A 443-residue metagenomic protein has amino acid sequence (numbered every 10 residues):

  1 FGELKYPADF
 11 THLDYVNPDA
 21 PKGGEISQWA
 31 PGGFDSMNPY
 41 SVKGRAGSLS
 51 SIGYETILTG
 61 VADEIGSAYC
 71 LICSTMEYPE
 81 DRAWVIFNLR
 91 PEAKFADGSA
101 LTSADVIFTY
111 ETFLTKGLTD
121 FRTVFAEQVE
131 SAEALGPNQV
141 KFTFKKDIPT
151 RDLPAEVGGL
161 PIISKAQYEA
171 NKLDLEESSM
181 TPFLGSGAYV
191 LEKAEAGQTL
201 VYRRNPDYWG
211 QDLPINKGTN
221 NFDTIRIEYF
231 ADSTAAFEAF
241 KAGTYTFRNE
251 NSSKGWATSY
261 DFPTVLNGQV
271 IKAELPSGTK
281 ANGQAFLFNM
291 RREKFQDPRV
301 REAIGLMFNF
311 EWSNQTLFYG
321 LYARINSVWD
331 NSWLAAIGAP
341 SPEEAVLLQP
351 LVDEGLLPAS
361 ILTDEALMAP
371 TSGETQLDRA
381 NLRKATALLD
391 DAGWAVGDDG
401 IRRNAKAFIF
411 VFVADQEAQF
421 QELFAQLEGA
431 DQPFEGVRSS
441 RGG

Functional and structural regions predicted by a protein language model:
F1-D81, N88, E111, L184-S186: N-terminal lobe/hinge region of extracytoplasmic solute-binding protein
Y6, Y15-P21, S41-L49, T75-T119 (+5 more regions): Aromatic- and charge-enriched surface segment that lines or borders ligand/interaction sites
G23-G32, S74, W84-F87, V106-T109 (+8 more regions): Short, well-ordered beta-strand elements
E25-S27, R90, V106, N138-V140 (+4 more regions): Alpha-to-beta junction loops
G33, G53-G66, V157-R226, A231-A235 (+2 more regions): Gly/Pro-rich hinge or "lid" segments in bacterial periplasmic/extracellular proteins
N88, R122-N171, A188-E195, G338-L357: Surface-exposed binding/hinge segments that line and control ligand-binding clefts or catalytic entry sites
S131-A134, E192-R203, E228-R292, R299-A303 (+3 more regions): Extracellular/periplasmic solute-recognition and catalytic clefts
Q296-Q426: Append "and occasionally in soluble cytosolic enzymes with long acidic Gly/Pro-rich linkers
